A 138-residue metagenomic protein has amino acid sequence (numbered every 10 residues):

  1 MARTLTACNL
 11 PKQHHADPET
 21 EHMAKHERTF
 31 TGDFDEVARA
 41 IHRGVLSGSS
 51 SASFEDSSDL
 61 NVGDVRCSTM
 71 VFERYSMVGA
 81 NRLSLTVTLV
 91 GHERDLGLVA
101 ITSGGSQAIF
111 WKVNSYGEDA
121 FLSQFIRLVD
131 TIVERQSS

Functional and structural regions predicted by a protein language model:
C8, D17-S49, E134, S138: Terminal, regulation- and interaction-focused segments at domain boundaries
Q13-H15: Low-complexity, intrinsically disordered or signal/transmembrane-proximal segments
G32, E36, R82, Y116 (+1 more regions): Conserved active-site and cofactor/substrate-binding residues in soluble primary-metabolism enzymes
A38-L85, E93: Ser/Thr-rich, low-complexity intrinsically disordered terminal regions
G79-S115: Beta-strand/loop substructures that line and gate deep hydrophobic ligand-binding cavities in soluble
A108-S138: A conserved amphipathic terminal alpha-helix motif
